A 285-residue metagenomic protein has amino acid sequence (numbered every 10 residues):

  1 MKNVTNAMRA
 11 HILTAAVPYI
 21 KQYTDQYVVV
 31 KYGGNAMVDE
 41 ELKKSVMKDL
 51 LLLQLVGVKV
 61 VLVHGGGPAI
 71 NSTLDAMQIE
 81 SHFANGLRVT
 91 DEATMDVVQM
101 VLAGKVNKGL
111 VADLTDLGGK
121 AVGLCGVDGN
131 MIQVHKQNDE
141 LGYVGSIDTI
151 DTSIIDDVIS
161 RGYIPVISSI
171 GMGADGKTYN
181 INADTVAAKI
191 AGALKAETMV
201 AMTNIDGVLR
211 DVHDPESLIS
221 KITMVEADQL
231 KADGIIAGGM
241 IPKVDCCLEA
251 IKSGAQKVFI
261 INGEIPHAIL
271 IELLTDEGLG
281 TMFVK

Functional and structural regions predicted by a protein language model:
M1-E264, I271-L273, E277, V284-K285: Nucleotide/pyrophosphate-binding catalytic subdomain
